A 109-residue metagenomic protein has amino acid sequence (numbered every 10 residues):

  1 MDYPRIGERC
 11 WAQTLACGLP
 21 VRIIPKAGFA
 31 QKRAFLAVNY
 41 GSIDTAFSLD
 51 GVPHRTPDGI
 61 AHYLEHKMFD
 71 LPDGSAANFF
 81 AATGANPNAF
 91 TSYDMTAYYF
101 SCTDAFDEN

Functional and structural regions predicted by a protein language model:
M1-A76: His/Glu-rich zincin catalytic helix
R55-P57, H66-N109: Active-site-adjacent, His/Asp/Glu-enriched structural segments that form or flank metal-binding and acid/base networks
